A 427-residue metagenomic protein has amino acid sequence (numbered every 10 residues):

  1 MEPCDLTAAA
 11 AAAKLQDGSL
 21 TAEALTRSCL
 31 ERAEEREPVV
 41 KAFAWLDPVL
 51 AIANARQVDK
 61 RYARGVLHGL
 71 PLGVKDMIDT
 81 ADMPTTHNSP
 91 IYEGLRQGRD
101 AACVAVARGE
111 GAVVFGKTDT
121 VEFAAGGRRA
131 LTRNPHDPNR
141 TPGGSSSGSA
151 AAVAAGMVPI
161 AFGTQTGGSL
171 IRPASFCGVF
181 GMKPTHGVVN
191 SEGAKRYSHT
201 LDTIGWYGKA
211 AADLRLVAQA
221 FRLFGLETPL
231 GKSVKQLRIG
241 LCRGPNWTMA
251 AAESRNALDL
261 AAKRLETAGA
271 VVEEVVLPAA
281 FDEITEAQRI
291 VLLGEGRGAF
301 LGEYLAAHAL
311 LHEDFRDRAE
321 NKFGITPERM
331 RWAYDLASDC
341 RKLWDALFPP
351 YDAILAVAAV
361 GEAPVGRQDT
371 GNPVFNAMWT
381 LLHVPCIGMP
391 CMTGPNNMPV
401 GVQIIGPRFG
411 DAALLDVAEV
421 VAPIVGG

Functional and structural regions predicted by a protein language model:
M1-W45, K263, T267-G269, G427: An N-terminal boundary/leader segment
G18, G69, K75, G109 (+5 more regions): Glycine-rich, small-residue loops and helix-cap segments that act as flexible hinges at active-site edges
A22-R27, R56-D59, E253-V276, L301-A306 (+1 more regions): Acyltransferase
C29, A51, L214, I239 (+4 more regions): Residue-level signal for inorganic ion chemistry
E35, A155, P159-I160, T164-W247 (+3 more regions): Structural helix-boundary/capping segments
V58-P71, L230-G240: Immediate post-signal peptide segment of exported/extracytoplasmic ligand-binding proteins
L67-H87, Q236-R238, I290-D345, P390-G401: Short helix-loop capping/hinge segments that flank enzyme active sites or metal/cofactor-binding pockets
H68-L201, G244, A358-T370: Short glycine/serine-rich loop/turn segments
